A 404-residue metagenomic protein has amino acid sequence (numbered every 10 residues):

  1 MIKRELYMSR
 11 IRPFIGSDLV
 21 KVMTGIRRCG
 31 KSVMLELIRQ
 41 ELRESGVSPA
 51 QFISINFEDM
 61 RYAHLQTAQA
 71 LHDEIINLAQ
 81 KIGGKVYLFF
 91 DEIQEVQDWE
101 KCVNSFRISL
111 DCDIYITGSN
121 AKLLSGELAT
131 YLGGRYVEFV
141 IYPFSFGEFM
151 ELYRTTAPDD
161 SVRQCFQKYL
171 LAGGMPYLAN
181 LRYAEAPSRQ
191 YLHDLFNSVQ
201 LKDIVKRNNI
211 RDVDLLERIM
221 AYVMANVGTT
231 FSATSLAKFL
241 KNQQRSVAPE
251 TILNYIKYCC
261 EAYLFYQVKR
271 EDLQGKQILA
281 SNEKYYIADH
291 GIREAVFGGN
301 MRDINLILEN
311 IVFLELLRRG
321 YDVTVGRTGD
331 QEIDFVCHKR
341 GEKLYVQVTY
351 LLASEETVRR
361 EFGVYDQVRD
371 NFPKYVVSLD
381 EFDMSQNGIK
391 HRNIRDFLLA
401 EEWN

Functional and structural regions predicted by a protein language model:
I2-G16: Pre-Walker A adenine-sensing motif
M23: Hydrophobic anchor at the beta1->P-loop junction of P-loop NTPases
K31: Conserved lysine of the Walker
M34, I38: Hydrophobic positions on the alpha1 helix immediately C-terminal to the Walker A/P-loop
S54-G84: Short glycine-rich substrate-engagement loop in P-loop NTPases that contacts/grips substrate
A121, G126-T230, Y263: Interdomain motor-coupling "hinge/lid" segment immediately C-terminal to the ATP-binding subdomain of NTP-driven enzymes
Y183-K343: Accessory nucleic acid-recognition modules appended to NTPase machines
G326, Y350-R395: Catalytic cores of nucleic-acid endonucleases
